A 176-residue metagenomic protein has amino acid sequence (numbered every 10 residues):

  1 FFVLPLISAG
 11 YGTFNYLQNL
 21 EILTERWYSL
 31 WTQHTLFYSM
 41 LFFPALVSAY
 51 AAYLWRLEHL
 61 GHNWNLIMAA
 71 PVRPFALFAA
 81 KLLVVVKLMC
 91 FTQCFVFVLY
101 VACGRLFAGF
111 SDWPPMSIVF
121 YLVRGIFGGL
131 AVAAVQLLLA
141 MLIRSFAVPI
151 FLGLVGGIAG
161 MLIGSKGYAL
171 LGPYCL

Functional and structural regions predicted by a protein language model:
F1-V3, F146-L152: Alpha-helical transmembrane segments and their helix-start/interface "positive-inside/aromatic belt" motifs in integral
F2-V47, A79-I143: Secretory targeting signals
F14-W31, I150-L176: Terminal transmembrane helical anchor/hairpin motif
A45, A49, K166-Y168: Small-residue-rich midsections of specific transmembrane alpha-helices
A52-V86: Helix-loop-helix units of permease transmembrane domains in multi-pass membrane transporters, especially ABC
W55-M68, I126-P149: Cytoplasmic juxtamembrane interface segments
R73, F95-V96, G157: Residue-level signal for alpha-helical context at structural boundaries
